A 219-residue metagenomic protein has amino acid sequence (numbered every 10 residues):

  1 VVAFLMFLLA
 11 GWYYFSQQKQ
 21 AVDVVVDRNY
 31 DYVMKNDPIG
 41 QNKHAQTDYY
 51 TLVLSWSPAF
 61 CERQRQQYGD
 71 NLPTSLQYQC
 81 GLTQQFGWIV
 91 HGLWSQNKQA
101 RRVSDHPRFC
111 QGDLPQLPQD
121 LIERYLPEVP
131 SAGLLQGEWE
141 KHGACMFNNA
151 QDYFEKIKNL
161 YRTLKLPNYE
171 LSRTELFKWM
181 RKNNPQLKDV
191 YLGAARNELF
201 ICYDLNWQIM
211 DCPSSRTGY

Functional and structural regions predicted by a protein language model:
V1-V2, V22-V26, V33, V53 (+4 more regions): Extended aliphatic helical segments
V1-Y13: Hydrophobic membrane-insertion alpha-helices, especially the h-region of bacterial N-terminal signal peptides
L5-L8, D23-V25, N42-K43, P118 (+2 more regions): Short linear sequence motifs
G11-W12, R28-Y30, D48, E123 (+2 more regions): Intrinsically disordered, low-complexity segments enriched in small/polar residues
W12-V22: Hydrophobic single-pass membrane-insertion segments
Q20-Q67: N-terminal module-boundary/linker segments of secreted carbohydrate-active enzymes
Q66-Y219: Domain-level detector of nuclease and nuclease-like folds in predominantly extracellular/periplasmic contexts
